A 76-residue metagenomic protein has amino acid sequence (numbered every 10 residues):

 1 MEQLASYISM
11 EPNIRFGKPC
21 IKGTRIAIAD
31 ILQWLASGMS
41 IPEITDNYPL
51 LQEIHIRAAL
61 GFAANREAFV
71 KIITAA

Functional and structural regions predicted by a protein language model:
E2-P42: A short, structured beta-strand/loop element
A27-A76: Long, charge-rich, low-complexity alpha-helical segments
